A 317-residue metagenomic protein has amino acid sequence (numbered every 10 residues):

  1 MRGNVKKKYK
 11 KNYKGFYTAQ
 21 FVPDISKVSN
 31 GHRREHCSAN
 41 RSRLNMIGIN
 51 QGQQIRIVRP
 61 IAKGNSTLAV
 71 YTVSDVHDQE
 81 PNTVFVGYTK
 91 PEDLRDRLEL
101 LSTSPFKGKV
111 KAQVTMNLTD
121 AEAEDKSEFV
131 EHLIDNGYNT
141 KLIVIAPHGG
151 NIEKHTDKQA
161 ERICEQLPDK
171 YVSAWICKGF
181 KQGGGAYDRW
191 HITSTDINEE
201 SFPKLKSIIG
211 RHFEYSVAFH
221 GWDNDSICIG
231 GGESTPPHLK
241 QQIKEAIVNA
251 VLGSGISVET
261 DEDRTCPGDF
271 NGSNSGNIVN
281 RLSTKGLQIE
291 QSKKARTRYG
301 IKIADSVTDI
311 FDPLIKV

Functional and structural regions predicted by a protein language model:
R2-G15, I47-D78: Ser/Thr/Gly-rich low-complexity blocks that favor extended beta-strand/coil architectures
N4-K27, G31-H32, R41, H77-N82 (+2 more regions): N-terminal catalytic or cofactor-binding beta/alpha core of small enzyme domains
R43-N50, D96-L100: Short active-site loop/helix that positions an aromatic residue
N50-Q54, L100-K109: Loop/turn positions that initiate beta-strands
